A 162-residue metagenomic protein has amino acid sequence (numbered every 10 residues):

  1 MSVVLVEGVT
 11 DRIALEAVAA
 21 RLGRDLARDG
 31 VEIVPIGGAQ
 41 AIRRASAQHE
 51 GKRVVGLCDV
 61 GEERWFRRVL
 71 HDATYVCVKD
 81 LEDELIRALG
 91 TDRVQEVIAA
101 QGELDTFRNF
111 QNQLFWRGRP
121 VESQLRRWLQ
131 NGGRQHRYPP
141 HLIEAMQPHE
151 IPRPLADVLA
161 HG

Functional and structural regions predicted by a protein language model:
M1-G162: Acidic, divalent-metal-binding catalytic cores of TOPRIM and closely related two-metal-ion phosphodiester/pyrophosphate
